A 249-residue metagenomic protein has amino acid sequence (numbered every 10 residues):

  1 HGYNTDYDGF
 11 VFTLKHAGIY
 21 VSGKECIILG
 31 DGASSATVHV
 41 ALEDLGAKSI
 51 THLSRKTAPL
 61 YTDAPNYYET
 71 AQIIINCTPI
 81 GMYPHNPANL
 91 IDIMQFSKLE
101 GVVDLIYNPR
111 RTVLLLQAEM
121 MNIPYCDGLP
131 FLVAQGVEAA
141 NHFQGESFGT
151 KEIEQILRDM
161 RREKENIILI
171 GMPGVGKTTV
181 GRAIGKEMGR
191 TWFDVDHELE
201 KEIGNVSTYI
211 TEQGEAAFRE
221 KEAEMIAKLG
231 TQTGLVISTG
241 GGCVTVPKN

Functional and structural regions predicted by a protein language model:
N4-Y7, L14, G23-E43, A47 (+1 more regions): Glycine-rich adenosine-cofactor-binding loop
D44-S49, M121-P124, E187: Conserved S-adenosyl-L-methionine
D44-Y61, D196-I203: NAD(P)-binding Rossmann-fold cofactor-contacting core
L60-C126, G242-N249: Rossmann-like adenosine-cofactor binding region
L105-E165: Adenosine-phosphate binding glycine-rich loop
K177: Conserved lysine of the Walker
V180: Hydrophobic positions on the alpha1 helix immediately C-terminal to the Walker A/P-loop
H197-N249: ATP-dependent small-molecule kinase phosphotransfer cores that center on conserved nucleotide phosphate-binding segments
